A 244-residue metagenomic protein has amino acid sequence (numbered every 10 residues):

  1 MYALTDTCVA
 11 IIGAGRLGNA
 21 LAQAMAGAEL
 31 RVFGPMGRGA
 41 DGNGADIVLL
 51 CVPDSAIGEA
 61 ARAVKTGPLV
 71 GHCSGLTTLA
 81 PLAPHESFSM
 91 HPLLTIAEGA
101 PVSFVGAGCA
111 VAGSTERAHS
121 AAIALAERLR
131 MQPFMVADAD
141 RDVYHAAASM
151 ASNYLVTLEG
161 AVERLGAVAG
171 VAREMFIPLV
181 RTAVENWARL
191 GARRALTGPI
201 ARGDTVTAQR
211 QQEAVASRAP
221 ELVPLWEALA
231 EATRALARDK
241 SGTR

Functional and structural regions predicted by a protein language model:
M1-G44: NAD(P)+-binding Rossmann beta1-loop-alpha1 motif at the extreme N-terminus of oxidoreductases
Y2-A3, E174-R244: NAD(P)-dependent Rossmann-like dehydrogenase/reductase catalytic/cofactor-binding core
D6-C8, G67, G106: Phosphate-coordination loops involved in phosphoryl transfer and adenosine-cofactor binding
V9-I11, L50, V111: Hydrophobic Val/Ile/Leu positions in short beta-strands of Rossmann-like dinucleotide-binding domains
N19, Q23-G27, R62, E213 (+1 more regions): Short, well-ordered alpha-helices that flank and scaffold nucleotide-derived cofactor binding pockets
L21, P101-A188, A232: Internal alpha-helical scaffold of NAD(P)-dependent oxidoreductase catalytic cores
L21-Q23, R38-V102: Rossmann-like NAD(P)(H) cofactor-binding subdomain of soluble oxidoreductases
